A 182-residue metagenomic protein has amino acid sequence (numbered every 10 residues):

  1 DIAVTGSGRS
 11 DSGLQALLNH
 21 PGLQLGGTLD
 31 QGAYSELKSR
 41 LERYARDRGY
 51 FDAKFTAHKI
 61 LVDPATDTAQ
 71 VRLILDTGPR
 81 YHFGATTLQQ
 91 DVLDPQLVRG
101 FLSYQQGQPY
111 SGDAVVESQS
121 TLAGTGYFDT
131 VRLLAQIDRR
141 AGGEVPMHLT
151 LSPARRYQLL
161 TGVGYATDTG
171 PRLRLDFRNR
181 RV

Functional and structural regions predicted by a protein language model:
D1-P171, D176-N179: Periplasmic polypeptide-binding modules associated with outer-membrane biogenesis and secretion
